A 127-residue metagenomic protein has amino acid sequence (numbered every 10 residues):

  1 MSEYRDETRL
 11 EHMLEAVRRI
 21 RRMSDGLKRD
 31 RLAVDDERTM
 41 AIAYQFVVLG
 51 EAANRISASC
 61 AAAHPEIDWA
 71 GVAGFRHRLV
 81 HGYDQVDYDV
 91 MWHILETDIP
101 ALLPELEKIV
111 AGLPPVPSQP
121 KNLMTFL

Functional and structural regions predicted by a protein language model:
M1-L127: Solvent-exposed interaction patches of small proteins and small membrane subunits
